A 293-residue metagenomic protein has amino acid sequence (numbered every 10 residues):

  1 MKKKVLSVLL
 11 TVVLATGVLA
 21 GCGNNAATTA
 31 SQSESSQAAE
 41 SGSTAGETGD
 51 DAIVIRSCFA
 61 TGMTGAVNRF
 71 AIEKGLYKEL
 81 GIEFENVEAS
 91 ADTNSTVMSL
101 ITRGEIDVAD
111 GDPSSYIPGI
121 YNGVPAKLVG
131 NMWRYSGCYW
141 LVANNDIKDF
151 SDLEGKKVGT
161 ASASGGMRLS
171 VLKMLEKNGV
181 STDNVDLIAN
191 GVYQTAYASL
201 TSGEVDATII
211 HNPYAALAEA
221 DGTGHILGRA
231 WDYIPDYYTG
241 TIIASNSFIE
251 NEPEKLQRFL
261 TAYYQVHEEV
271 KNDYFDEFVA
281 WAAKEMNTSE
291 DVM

Functional and structural regions predicted by a protein language model:
M1-V54: Short, low-complexity disordered leader/linker segments with a strong preference for bacterial N-terminal type II
Q32, Q37-S181, D186-N190, S199 (+3 more regions): Short, glycine-/small- and polar/acidic-enriched structural segments that line small-molecule recognition paths
W140-V142, T241-A244, F248-I249: Short glycine- and hydrophobic/aromatic-rich loop-to-beta-strand nucleating segment in the catalytic cores
A196: A short acidic, helix-capping loop that chelates divalent metal ions and anchors anionic groups
Y214-A215, D232-I234, F248-I249: Short, catalytically relevant binding-site loops at active-site mouths
A218: Short helix- or helix-capping micro-motifs that position conserved polar/aromatic residues at function-defining sites
E250-M293: Secondary-structure end/capping motifs
